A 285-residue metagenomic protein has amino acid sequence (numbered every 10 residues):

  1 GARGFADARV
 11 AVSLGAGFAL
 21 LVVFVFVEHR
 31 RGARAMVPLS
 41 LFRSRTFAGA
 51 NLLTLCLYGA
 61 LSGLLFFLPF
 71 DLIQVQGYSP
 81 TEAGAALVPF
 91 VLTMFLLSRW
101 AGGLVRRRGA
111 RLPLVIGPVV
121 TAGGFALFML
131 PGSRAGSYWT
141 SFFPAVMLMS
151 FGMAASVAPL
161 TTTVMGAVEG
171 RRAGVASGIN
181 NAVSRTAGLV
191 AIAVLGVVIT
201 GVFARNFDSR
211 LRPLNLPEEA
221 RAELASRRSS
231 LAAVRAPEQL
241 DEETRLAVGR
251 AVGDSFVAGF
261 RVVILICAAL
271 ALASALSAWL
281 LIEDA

Functional and structural regions predicted by a protein language model:
R3-L20, H29-R171, V175, L272: Transmembrane core module of solute transporters
V22-V25, L276-S277: Alpha-helical transmembrane segments
V27-A33, W279-A285: Membrane-interface capping segments at transmembrane-helix boundaries
A33-S40, S209-P213, A285: Short, Lys/Arg-enriched, Gly/Pro-containing loop segments at transmembrane-helix junctions of multi-pass membrane
L53, I179-V183: Hydrophobic alpha-helical segments of secondary membrane carriers
R134, T163, V183-L280: Hydrophobic transmembrane architecture of multi-pass small-molecule transporters
M147, P217, E283-D284: Short, low-complexity, polar/charged sequence segments that are solvent-exposed and flexible
